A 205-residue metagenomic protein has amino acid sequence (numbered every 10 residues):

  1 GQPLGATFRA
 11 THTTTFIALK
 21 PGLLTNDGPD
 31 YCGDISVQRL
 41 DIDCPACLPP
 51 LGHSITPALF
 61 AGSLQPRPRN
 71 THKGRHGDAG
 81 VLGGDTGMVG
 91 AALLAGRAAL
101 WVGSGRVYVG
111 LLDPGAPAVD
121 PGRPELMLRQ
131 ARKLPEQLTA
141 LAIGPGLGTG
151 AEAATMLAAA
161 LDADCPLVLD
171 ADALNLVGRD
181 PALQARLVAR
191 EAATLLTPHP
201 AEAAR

Functional and structural regions predicted by a protein language model:
G1-P3, A203: Proline/glycine-rich low-complexity loops and linkers
A6-T7: A conserved, positively charged/aromatic
A10-T13, A18-A171, N175-R205: Small-residue (G/A/S/T)-rich helix-start motifs and N-terminal tracts that mark the onset
